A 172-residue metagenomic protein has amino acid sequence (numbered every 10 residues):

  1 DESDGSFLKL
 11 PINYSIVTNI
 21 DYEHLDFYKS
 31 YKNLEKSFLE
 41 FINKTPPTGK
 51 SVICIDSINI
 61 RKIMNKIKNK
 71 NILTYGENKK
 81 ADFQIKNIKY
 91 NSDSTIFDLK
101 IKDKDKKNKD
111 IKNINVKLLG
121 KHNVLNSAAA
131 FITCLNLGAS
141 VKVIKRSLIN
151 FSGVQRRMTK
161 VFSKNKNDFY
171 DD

Functional and structural regions predicted by a protein language model:
D1-S3, D168-D171: Switch II (G3) loop of P-loop NTPases
L8-F169: Acidic, Mg2+-coordinating active-site environments of NTP-dependent enzymes
